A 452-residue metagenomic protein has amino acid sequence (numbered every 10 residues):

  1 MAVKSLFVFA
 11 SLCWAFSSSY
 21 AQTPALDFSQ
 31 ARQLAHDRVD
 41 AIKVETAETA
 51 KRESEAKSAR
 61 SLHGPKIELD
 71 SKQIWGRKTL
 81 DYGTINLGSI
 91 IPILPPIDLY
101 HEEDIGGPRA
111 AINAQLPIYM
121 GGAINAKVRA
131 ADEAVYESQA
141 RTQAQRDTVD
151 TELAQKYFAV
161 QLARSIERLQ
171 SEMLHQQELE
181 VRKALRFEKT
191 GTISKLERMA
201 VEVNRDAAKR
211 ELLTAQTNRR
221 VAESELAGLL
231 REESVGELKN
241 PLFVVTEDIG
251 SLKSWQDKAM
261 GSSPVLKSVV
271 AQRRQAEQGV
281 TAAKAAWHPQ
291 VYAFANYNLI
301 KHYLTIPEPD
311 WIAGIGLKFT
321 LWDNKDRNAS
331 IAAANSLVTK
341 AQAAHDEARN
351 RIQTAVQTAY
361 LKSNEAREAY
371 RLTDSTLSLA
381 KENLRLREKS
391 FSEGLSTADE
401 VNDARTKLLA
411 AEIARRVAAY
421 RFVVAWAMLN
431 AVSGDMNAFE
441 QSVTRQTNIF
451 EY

Functional and structural regions predicted by a protein language model:
F7-A15: Bacterial N-terminal signal peptides
A15, S19-T23: Boundary at the C-terminal end of the N-terminal hydrophobic targeting segment
Y20, W75-R77, N86, A414-Y452: Acidic, low-complexity, intrinsically disordered peripheral segments
Q22-R32: Regulatory alphaC helix of protein kinase catalytic domains
L26, A144-K258, A359-K362, A366 (+2 more regions): Periplasmic alpha-helical coiled-coil/stalk elements that build and connect Gram-negative outer-membrane
D27, K66-A144, K267-G279, K284-R349 (+1 more regions): Small/polar-residue-enriched beta-strand and adjacent coil segments characteristic of outer-membrane beta-barrel
R32-R38, G88-I97, E232-A293, F439-Y452: Amphipathic alpha-helical coiled-coil scaffold segments and their short linker/junction regions
V44-A59, Q145, V149-Q170, L179 (+5 more regions): Amphipathic alpha-helical coiled-coil segments
